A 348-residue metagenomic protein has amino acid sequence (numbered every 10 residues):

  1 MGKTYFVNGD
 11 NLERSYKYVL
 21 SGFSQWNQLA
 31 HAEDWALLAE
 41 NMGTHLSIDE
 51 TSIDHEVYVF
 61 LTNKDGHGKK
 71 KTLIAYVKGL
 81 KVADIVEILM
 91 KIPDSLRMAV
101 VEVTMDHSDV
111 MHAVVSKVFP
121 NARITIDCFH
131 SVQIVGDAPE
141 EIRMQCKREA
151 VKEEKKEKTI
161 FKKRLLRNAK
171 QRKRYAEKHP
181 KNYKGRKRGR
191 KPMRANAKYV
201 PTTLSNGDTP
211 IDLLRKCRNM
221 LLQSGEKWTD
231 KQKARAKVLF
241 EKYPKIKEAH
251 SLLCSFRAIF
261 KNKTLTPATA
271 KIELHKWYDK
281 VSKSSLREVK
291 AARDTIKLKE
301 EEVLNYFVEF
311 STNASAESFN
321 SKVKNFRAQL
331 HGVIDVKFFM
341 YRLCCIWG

Functional and structural regions predicted by a protein language model:
M1, H45-T51, V103-D106, D127-H130 (+2 more regions): Short, conserved catalytic/metal-binding motifs centered on acidic residues
G2-Y18: Short, basic interhelical loop/turn and adjoining N-cap of the next helix at nucleic-acid- or acidic-partner-contacting
F6-G9, I246, T264-P267, K271 (+4 more regions): Conserved phosphate/pyrophosphate-binding and hydrolysis machinery centered on Walker-type P-loop NTPases, extending
R14-E102, H107-V114, E141, G189: RNase H-like nuclease fold core
D106-D109, V115-K163, E317: Conserved beta-strand -> loop -> alpha-helix junction used to position metal-binding or nucleic-acid-contacting
I124, K290-G348: Amphipathic alpha-helical/coiled-coil segments positioned at domain termini
A150-N168, I334-G348: Charge-dense polyanion-binding interfaces
E177, K181-S285: Helix-loop elements that line ligand-binding/catalytic pockets
